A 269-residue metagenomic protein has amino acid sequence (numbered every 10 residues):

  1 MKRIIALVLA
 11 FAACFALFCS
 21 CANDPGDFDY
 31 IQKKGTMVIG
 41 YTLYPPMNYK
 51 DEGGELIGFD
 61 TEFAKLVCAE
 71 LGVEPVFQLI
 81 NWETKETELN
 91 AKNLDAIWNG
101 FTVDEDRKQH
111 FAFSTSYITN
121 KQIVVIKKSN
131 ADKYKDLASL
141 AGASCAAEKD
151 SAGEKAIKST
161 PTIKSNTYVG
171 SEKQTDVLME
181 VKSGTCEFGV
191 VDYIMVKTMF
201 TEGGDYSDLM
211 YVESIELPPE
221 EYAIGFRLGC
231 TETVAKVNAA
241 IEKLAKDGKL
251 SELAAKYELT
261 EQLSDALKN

Functional and structural regions predicted by a protein language model:
M1-G35, N269: Short, low-complexity disordered leader/linker segments with a strong preference for bacterial N-terminal type II
N23-P25, A152-E172, S207-V212, A239-N269: Ligand-binding clefts/hinges and TM-proximal coupling segments of bilobed small-molecule sensing domains
P25-G100, G170: Extracytoplasmic small-molecule ligand-binding "clamshell" domains of the periplasmic binding protein/Venus flytrap
V38, L43-P46, L56-A69, I123-D176 (+1 more regions): Bilobed "Venus flytrap"/periplasmic-binding protein-like clamshell domains and structurally analogous long
T61-E70, K128, S144, K149-S151 (+1 more regions): Extended ligand-binding regions for polar small-molecule ligands
K65, A69, E74-S139, E216: Acidic, polar ligand-binding/catalytic clefts
T84, F101-Q109, A156-S159, K182-S183 (+1 more regions): A ligand-binding cleft/hinge motif common to bilobed small-molecule-binding domains
T119-I126, T201-A239, T260-N269: Periplasmic-binding protein-like
